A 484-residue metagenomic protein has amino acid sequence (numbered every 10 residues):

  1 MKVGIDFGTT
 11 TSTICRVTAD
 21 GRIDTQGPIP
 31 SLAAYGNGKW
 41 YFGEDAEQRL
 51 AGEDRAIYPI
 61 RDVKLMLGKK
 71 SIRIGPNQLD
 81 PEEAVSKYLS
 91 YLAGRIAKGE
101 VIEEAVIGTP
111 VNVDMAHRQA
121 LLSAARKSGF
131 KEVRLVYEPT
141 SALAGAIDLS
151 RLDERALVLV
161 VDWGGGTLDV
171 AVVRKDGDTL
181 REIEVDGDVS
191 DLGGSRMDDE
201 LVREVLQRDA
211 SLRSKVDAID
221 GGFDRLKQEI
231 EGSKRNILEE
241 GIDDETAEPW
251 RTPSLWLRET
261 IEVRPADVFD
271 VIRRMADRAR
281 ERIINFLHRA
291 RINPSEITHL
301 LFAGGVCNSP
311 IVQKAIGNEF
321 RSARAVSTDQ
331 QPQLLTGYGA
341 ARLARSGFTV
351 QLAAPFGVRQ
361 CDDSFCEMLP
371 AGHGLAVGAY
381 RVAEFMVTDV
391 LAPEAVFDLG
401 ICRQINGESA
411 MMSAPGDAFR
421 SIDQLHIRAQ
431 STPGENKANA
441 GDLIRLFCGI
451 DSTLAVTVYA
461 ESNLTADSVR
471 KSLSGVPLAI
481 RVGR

Functional and structural regions predicted by a protein language model:
M1, R134-V161, R289, L334-T349: Conserved phosphate-binding catalytic cores of ATP/NTP-utilizing and phosphoryl-transfer enzymes
M1-I23, L149-I183, D442-S462: Gly/Thr-rich phosphate-binding beta-strand-loop-beta motif of the actin/hexokinase/Hsp70
M1-I72, R134, D188, G193 (+3 more regions): Early-domain small/polar-rich strand-loop-helix modules and first-structured segments of the mature chain
T18-S128, D199-D243, I405-G407: Phosphate-binding loop and its immediate beta->loop->alpha context in nucleotide/phosphate-handling enzymes
E47-I60, K64-L67, I74, S190-G317 (+1 more regions): Gly/charged contiguous loops adjacent to phosphate- or pyrophosphate-bearing nucleotide/cofactor binding elements
V85-G99, P139-S150, D270-L300, S309-A315 (+2 more regions): Phosphate/ATP-binding catalytic cores across multiple sugar-kinase/actin-like superfamilies, primarily ASKHA
G129-S141, Q313-G339: Conserved phosphate-binding/catalytic loops in two-lobed NTP-binding clefts
F348-R484: Acidic low-complexity intrinsically disordered segments
